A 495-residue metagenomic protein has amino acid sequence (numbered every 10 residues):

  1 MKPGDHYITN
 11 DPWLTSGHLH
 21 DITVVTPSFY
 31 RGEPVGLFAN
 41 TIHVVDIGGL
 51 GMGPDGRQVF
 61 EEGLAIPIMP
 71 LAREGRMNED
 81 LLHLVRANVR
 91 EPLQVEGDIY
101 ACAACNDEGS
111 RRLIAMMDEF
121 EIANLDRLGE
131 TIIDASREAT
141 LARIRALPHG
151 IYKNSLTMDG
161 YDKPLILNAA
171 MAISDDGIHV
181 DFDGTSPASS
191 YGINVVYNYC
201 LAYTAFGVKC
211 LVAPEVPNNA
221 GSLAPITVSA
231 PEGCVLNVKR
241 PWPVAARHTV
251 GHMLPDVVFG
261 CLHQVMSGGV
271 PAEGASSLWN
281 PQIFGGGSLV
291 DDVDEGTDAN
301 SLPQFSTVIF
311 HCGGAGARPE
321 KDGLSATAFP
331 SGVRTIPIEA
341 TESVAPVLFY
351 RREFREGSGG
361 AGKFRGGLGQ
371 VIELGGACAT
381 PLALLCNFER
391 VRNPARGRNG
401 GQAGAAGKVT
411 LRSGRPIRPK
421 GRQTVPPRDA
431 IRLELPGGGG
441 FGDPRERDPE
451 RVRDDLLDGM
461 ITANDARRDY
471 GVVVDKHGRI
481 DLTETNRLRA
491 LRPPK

Functional and structural regions predicted by a protein language model:
M1-K495: Glycine/proline-enriched, intrinsically flexible loops and inter-domain linkers
